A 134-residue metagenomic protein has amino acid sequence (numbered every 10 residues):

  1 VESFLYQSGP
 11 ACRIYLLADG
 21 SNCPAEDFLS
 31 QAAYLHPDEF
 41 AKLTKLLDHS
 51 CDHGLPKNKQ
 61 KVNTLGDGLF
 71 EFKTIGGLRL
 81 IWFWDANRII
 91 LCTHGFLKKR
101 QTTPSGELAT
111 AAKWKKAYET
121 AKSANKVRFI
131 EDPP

Functional and structural regions predicted by a protein language model:
V1-G77, A86-I90, F96-P134: Basic, Lys/Arg-enriched alpha-helical interface segments
